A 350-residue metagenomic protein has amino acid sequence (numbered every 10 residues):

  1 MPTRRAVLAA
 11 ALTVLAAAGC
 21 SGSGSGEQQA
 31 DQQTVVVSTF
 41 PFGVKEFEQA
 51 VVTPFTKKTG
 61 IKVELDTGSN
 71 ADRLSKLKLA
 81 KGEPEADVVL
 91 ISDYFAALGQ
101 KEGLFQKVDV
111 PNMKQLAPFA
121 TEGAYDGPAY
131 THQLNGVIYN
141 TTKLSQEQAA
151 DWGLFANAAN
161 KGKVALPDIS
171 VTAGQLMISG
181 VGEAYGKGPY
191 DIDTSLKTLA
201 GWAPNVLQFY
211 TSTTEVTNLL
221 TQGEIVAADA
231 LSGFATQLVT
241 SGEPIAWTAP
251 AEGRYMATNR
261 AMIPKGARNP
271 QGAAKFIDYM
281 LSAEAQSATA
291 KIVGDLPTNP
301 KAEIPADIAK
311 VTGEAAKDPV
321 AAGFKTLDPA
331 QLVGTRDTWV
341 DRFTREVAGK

Functional and structural regions predicted by a protein language model:
M1-V36, G349-K350: Short, low-complexity disordered leader/linker segments with a strong preference for bacterial N-terminal type II
S21, A30-L98: Early extracytoplasmic/lumenal segment of secretory-pathway proteins
P41-E48, E85-E224: Extracytoplasmic ligand-binding site segments that recognize negatively charged/polar headgroups
Y94-Q100, T221, V226-P244: A ligand-binding cleft/hinge motif common to bilobed small-molecule-binding domains
Q133, K197-W202, Y210, S241-K265: Periplasmic-binding protein-like
G136-K143, G180-A184, A257-P270, M280 (+1 more regions): A bilobed periplasmic-binding-protein/Venus flytrap-type ligand-binding module shared by bacterial periplasmic
P264-G323: Mature extracytoplasmic/periplasmic domains
A321-K350: Conserved C-terminal helix/tail region of periplasmic/extracytoplasmic solute-binding proteins
